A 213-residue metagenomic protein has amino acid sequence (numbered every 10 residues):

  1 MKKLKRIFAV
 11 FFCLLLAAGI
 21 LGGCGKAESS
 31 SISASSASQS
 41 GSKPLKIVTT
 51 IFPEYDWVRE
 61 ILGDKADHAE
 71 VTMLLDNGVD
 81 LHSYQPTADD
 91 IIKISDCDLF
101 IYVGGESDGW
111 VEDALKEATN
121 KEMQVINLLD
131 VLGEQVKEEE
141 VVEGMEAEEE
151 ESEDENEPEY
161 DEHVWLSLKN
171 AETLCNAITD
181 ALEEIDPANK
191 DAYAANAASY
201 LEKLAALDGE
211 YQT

Functional and structural regions predicted by a protein language model:
M1-F11: Bacterial N-terminal signal peptides that target proteins for export
A9-F12, C24-T213: Extracytoplasmic metal-acquisition and chelation regions
L14-A18: Core hydrophobic alpha-helical transmembrane segments of single-pass membrane proteins
G19-G23: C-terminal motif of bacterial Sec signal peptides marking the signal peptidase cleavage site
